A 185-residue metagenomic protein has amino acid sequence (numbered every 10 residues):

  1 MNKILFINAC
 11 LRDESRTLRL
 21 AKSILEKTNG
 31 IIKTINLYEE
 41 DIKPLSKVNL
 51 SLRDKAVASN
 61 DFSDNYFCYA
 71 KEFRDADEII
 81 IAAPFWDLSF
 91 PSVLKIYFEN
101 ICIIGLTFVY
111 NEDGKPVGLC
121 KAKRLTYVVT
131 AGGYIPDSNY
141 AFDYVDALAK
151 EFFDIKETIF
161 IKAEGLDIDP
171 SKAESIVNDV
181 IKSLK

Functional and structural regions predicted by a protein language model:
M1-I103, D179-K185: N-terminal beta1-alpha1-beta2 submodule of the flavodoxin-like/Rossmannoid cofactor-binding fold
I4, K123-T126, T158: Hydrophobic beta-strand segments of well-ordered beta-sheets in folded domains
C10-D13, G132-P136, L166-D167: Short histidine/acidic/glycine/proline-rich micro-motifs that form metal- and phosphate-coordinating active-site loops
I35, V128, I161: Hydrophobic residues at beta-strand termini and immediately following loops that shape nucleotide-binding pockets
A76-D77, A122, I155: Short, well-ordered alpha-helix to beta-strand connector turns
I103-D113: Conserved nucleotide-sugar donor-interacting segment of glycosyltransferase catalytic cores, predominantly GT-B
N111-F152: Short, glycine-/small-residue-rich phosphate/pyrophosphate-handling segment
P136-K185: Glycine-rich phosphate/pyrophosphate-binding loop and the adjoining helix
